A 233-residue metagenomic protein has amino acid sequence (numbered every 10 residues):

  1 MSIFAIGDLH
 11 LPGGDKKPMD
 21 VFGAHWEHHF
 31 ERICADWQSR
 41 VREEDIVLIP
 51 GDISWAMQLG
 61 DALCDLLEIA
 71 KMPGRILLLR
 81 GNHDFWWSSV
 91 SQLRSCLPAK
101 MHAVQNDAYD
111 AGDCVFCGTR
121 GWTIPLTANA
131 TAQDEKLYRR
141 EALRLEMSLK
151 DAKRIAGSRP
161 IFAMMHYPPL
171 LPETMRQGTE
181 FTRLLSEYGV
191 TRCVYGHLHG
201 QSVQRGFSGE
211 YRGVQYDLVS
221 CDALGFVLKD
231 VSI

Functional and structural regions predicted by a protein language model:
S2, D15-A111, Q177-V190, R212-G213 (+1 more regions): Core catalytic region of metal-dependent phosphoesterases/phosphodiesterases, especially metallo-beta-lactamase-like
S2-D8: Short, hydrophobic/glycine-enriched beta-strand segments
I6, P50-G51, L79, M164 (+1 more regions): Generic enzyme active-site microenvironment
L9-P12, F85-R176: Conserved catalytic scaffold of divalent metal-dependent phosphoesterases
H10-D15, S54-G60, N82-V90, D110 (+4 more regions): Active-site environment of divalent metal-dependent phosphoester hydrolases
R32-I46, A70, Q133-Q204: His/acidic metal-ligating clusters that form di-metal
V214-I233: Short, basic/aromatic-enriched C-terminal tail that caps enzymatic domains
